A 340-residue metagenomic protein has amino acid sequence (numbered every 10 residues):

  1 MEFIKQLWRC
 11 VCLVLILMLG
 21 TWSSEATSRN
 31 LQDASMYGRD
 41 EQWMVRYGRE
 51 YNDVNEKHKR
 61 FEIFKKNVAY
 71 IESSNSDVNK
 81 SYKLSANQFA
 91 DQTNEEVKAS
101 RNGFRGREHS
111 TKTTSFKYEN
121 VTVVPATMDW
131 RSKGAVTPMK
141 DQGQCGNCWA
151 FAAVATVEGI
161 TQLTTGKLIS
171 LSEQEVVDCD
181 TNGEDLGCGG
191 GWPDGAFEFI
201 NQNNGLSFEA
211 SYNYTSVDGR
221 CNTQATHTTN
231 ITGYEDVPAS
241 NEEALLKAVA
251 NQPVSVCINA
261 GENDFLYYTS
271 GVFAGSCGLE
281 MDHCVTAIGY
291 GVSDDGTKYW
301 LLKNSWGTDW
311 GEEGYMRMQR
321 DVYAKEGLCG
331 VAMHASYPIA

Functional and structural regions predicted by a protein language model:
E2-A340: Catalytic-core signature of thiol
